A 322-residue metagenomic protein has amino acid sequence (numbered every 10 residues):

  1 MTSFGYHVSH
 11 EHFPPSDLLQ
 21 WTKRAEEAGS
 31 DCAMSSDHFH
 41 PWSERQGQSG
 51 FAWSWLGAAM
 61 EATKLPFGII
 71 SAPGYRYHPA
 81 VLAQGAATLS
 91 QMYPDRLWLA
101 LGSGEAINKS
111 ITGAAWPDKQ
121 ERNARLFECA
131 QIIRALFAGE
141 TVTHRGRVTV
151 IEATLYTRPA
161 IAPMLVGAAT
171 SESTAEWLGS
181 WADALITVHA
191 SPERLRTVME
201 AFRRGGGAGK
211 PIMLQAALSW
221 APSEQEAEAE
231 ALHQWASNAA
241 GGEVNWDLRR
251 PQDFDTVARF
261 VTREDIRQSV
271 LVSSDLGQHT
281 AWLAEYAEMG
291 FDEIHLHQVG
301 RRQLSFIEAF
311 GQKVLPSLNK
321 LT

Functional and structural regions predicted by a protein language model:
M1-T322: Active-site-adjacent structural elements that line small-molecule/cofactor binding pockets in enzymes
